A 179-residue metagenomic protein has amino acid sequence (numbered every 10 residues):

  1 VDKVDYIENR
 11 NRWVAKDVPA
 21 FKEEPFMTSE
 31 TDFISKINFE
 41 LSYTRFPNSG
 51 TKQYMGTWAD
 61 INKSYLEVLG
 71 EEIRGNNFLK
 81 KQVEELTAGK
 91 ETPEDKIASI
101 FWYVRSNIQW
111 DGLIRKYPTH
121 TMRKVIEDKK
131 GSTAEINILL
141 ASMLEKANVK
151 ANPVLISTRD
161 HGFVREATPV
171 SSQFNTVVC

Functional and structural regions predicted by a protein language model:
V1-G112: Secretory-pathway-linked proteins and extracytosolic
D17, K129-K130, L155-T158: Short, flexible loop/turn elements at secondary-structure junctions
N76-Q82, Y117-T121, R159-H161: Short acidic (Asp/Glu) and glycine-rich catalytic loops that position anionic groups and cofactors
T92-K96, V125-I136, V170-S171: Secondary-structure capping and boundary motifs in well-ordered enzyme cores
D95, S99, Y117, I126 (+1 more regions): Active-site-proximal cofactor/substrate-binding loop regions of enzyme domains
F101-R105, K124-E127, N137-S142: Contiguous, well-ordered alpha-helical segments that form the cores/surfaces of helical PPI scaffolds
D111-G131: Short, conserved helix/loop micro-motifs enriched in His/Cys and acidic residues
I136-C179: Hydrophobic/aromatic-rich core segments of domains that either
